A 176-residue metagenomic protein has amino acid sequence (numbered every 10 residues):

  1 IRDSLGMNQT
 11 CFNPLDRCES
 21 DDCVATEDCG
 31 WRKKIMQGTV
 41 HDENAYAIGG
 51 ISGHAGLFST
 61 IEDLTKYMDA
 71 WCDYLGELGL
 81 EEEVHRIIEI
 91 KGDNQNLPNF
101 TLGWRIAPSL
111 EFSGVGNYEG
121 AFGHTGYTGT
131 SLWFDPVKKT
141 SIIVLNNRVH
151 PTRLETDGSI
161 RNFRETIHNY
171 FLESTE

Functional and structural regions predicted by a protein language model:
I1-E119: Short, surface-exposed loop or secondary-structure junction motifs that flank catalytic or metal-binding residues
I61-T65, P136, R161, E165: A structural signal for well-ordered alpha-helical segments within the folded catalytic domains of diverse enzymes
P98, Y127-T128: Short acidic/glycine-enriched loop/turn segments that link adjacent beta-strands
A121, T128-S141: Short, surface-exposed beta-strand/loop micro-motifs that present aromatic residues
V149-P151: A short acidic/small-residue loop/turn micro-motif
L154: Short, surface-exposed polybasic/aromatic micro-patch for ligand or macromolecular engagement
G158-E176: Surface-exposed amphipathic alpha-helical segments
